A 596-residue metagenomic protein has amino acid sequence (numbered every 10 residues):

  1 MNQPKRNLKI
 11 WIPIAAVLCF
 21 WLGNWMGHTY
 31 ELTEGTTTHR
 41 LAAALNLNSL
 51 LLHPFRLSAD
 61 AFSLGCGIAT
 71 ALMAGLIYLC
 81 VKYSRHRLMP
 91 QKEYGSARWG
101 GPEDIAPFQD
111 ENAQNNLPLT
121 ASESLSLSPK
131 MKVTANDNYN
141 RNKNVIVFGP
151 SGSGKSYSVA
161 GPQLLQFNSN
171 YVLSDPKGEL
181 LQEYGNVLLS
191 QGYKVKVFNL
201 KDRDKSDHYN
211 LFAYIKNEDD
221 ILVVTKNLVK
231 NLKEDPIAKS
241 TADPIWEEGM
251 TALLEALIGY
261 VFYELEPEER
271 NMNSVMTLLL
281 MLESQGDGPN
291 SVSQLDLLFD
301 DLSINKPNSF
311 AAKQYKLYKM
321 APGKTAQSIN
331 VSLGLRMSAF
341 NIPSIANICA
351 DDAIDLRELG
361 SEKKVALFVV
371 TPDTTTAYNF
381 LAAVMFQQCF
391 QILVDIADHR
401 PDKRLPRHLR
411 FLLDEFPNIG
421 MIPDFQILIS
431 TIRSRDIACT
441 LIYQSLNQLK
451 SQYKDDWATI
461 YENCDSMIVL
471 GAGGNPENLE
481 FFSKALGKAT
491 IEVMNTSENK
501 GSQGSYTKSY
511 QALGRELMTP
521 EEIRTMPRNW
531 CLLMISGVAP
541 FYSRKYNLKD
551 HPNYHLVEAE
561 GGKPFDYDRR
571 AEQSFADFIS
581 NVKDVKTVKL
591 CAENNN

Functional and structural regions predicted by a protein language model:
M1-S153, Y157-P162, N499: Basic- and hydrophobic-enriched, low-structure N-terminal and domain-boundary segments that flank ATP-binding catalytic
K9-I12, G101, M518, N547 (+1 more regions): Sequence-pattern detector for short linear motifs and compositional/periodic biases rather than a specific fold
L47-H53, L64-L119, E218-L228, S274-Q285 (+4 more regions): Short alpha-helical interface patches
P102-E111, A121-D137, Y157-S158, A326-S332 (+6 more regions): A broad, low-specificity signal for short, low-complexity segments enriched in glycine/proline and polar/charged
E111-N115, F380, F416, G473: A short glycine-/small-residue-rich loop at the edge of a beta-strand within enzyme catalytic domains
R141-I437, Q452-Y453, E462, E521-K545 (+1 more regions): P-loop NTPase motor domains
I429-T431, R435-L532: Conserved ATP-driven motor cores of ASCE-family P-loop NTPases powering translocation/secretion/packaging/pilus
